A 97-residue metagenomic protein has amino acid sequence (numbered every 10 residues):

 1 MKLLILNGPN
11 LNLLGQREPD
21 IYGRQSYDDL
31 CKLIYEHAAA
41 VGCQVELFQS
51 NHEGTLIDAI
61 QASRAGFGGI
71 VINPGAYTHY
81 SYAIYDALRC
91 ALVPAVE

Functional and structural regions predicted by a protein language model:
M1-L4: Extreme N-terminal starter segment of soluble prokaryotic enzymes
P9-L11, G75-T78: Short glycine-rich anion-binding loops that position phosphate/pyrophosphate groups of nucleotides and phosphorylated
L14-D28: Glycine- and acidic-residue-enriched helix-capping/strand-helix junction motifs
E46-G54: Short beta->alpha junction loops
T55-A59, Y80: Short acidic active-site motifs
S63-I70: Short acidic/histidine-rich motifs immediately flanking catalytic phosphotransfer sites in two-component signaling
S81-C90: Short Gly/Thr/Asp-enriched flexible loops that form oxyanion-binding sites at enzyme active sites
C90-E97: Short, acidic/small-residue loops that bind anionic groups at enzyme active sites
